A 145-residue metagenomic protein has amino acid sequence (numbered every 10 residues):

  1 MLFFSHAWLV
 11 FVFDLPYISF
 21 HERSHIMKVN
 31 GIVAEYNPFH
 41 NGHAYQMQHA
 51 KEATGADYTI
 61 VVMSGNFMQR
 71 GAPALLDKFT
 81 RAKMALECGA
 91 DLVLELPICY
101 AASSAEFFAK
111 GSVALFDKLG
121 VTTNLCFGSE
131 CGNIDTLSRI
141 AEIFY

Functional and structural regions predicted by a protein language model:
S5: N-terminal phosphate-binding caps/lids of nucleotide- and nucleic-acid-binding domains
V12-L15: N-terminal polybasic/positive-inside topogenic patches
Y17-Y145: Nucleotidyltransferase catalytic core that binds NTPs
